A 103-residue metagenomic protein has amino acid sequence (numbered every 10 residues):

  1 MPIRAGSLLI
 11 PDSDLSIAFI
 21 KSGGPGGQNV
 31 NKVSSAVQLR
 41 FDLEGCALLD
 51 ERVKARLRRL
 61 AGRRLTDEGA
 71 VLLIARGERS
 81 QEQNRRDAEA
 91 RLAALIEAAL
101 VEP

Functional and structural regions predicted by a protein language model:
M1-P103: Ribosome-associated translation termination/rescue signal centered on the conserved GGQ peptidyl-tRNA hydrolysis loop
